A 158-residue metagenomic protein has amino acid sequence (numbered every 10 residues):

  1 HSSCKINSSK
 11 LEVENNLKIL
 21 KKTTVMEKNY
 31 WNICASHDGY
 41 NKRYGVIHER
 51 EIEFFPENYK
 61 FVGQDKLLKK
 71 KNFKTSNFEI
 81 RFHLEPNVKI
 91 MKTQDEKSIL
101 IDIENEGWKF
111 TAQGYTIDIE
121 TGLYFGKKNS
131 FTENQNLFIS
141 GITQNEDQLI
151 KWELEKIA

Functional and structural regions predicted by a protein language model:
H1-A158: CBM-like, beta-strand-rich accessory domains located in the C-terminal region of large, secreted polysaccharide-active
